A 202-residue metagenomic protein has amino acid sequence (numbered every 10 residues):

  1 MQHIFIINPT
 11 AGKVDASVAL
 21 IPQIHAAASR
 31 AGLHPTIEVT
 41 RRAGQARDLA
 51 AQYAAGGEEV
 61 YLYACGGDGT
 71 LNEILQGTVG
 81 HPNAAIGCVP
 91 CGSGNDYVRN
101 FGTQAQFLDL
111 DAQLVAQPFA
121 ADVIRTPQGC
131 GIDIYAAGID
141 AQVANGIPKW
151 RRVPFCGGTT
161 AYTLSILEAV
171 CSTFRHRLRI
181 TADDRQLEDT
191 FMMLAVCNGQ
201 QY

Functional and structural regions predicted by a protein language model:
M1-L62, R185: ATP/NTP phosphate-donor binding region
P9, C65-G67, C91: Glycine-rich beta-strand-to-loop/alpha-helix junction loops that act as flexible
A16, E73-L75, Y97-R99: Short glycine-/acidic-enriched loop or helix-start segments at secondary-structure transitions that form or flank
T40, G80-V196: Catalytic core of DAGKc-family lipid kinases
G44-Q45, G69, G138: Short alpha-helical
A64, N72, V196: Redox-cofactor binding/interface segments in oxidoreductases and associated redox assembly factors
T70-P82: Short Gly/Thr/Asp-enriched flexible loops that form oxyanion-binding sites at enzyme active sites
Q200-Y202: Short, intrinsically disordered, charge-balanced linker/junction segments flanking boundaries in proteins
